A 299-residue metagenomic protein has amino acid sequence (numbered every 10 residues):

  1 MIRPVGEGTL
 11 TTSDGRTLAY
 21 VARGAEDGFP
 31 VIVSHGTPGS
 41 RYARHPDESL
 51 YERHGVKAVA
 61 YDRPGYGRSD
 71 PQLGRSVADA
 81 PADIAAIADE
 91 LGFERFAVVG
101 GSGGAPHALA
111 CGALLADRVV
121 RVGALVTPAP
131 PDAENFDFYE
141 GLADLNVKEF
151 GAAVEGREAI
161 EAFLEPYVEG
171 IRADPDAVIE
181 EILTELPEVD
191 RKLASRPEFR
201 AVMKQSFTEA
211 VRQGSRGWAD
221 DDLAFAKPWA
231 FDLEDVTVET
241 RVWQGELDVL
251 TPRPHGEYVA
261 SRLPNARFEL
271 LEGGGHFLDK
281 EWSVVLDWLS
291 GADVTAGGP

Functional and structural regions predicted by a protein language model:
M1-A22: N-terminal cap/lid segment of alpha/beta-hydrolase-fold proteins
R16-R68: Conserved HGGG/HGGXW glycine-rich cap/lid loop of the alpha/beta-hydrolase fold
D79-A97: Conserved acidic catalytic loop of the alpha/beta-hydrolase fold
R95-F138: Conserved hydrolase catalytic core segment
L142-F231: Alpha/beta-hydrolase
V236, V242-Q244: Short beta-strand/loop motif that positions the catalytic acidic residue of the alpha/beta-hydrolase fold
V249-H255: Conserved alpha/beta-hydrolase "acid-adjacent" motif
N265-P299: Catalytic active-site module of serine/aspartate enzymes centered on a nucleophile-bearing elbow/loop
